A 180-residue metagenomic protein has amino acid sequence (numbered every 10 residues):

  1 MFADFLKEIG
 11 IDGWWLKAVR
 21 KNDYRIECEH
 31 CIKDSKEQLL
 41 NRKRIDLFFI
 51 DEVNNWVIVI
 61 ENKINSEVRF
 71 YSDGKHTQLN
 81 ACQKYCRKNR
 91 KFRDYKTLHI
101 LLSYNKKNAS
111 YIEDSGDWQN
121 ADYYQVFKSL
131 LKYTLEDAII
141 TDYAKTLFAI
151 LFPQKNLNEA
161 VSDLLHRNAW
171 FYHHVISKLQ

Functional and structural regions predicted by a protein language model:
M1-Q180: Charged, terminal alpha-helix-loop-beta segments that serve as non-catalytic nucleic-acid engagement and/or assembly
